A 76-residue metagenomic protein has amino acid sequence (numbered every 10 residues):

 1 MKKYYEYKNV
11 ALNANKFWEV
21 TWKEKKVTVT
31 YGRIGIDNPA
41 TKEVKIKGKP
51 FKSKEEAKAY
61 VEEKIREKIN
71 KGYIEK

Functional and structural regions predicted by a protein language model:
M1-T30: Short N-terminal "domain-start" leader segments that mark the transition from disordered tails or signal peptides into
N9-A11, A40, E62: Generic structural signal for short, flexible, solvent-exposed coil/loop and linker residues
I34-D37: Short, surface-exposed beta-strand-loop junctions and turns on beta-sheet-rich folds
P39-E56: A short, exposed loop/beta-hairpin motif centered on an aromatic-Gly-Thr core
K52-N70: A short, charged, amphipathic alpha-helix used as a generic interaction element across diverse proteins
K71-K76: Intrinsically disordered, low-complexity charged/polar segments
